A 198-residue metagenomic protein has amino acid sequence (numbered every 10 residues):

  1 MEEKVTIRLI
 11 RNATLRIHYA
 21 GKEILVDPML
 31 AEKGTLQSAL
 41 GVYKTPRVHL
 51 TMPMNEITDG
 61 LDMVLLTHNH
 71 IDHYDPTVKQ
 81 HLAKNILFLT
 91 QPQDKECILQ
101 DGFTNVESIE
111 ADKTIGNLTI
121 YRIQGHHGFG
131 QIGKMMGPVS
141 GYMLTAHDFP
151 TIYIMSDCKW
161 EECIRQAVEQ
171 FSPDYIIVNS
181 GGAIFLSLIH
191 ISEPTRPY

Functional and structural regions predicted by a protein language model:
E2, T90-F149: Metallo-beta-lactamase
E2-P53, M135-S156, Y175: Conserved beta-strand hairpin/beta-sheet module of binuclear metal-dependent hydrolase folds, prominently
T14-L15, L30-E32, I71, H127 (+2 more regions): Short, solvent-exposed loop/turn segments at secondary-structure junctions
K22-L65, P76-H81, G130, K159-Q170: Pre-active-site segment of Zn-dependent metallo-hydrolases
V26-D27, G60-N69, L89-Q91, I152-C158 (+1 more regions): Active-site neighborhood of phospho(di)ester-bond hydrolases with catalytic His/Asp-centered motifs
G34-S38, T51-I115: Active-site HxH/HxHxD metal-binding segment of metal-dependent hydrolases
P76-K79, K84-N85, Y121-L188: Mobile, glycine- and charge-enriched loop segments and immediately flanking short secondary-structure elements within
I189-Y198: Single conserved hydrophobic/aromatic residue that forms the stacking wall/gate of nucleotide- or nucleobase-binding
